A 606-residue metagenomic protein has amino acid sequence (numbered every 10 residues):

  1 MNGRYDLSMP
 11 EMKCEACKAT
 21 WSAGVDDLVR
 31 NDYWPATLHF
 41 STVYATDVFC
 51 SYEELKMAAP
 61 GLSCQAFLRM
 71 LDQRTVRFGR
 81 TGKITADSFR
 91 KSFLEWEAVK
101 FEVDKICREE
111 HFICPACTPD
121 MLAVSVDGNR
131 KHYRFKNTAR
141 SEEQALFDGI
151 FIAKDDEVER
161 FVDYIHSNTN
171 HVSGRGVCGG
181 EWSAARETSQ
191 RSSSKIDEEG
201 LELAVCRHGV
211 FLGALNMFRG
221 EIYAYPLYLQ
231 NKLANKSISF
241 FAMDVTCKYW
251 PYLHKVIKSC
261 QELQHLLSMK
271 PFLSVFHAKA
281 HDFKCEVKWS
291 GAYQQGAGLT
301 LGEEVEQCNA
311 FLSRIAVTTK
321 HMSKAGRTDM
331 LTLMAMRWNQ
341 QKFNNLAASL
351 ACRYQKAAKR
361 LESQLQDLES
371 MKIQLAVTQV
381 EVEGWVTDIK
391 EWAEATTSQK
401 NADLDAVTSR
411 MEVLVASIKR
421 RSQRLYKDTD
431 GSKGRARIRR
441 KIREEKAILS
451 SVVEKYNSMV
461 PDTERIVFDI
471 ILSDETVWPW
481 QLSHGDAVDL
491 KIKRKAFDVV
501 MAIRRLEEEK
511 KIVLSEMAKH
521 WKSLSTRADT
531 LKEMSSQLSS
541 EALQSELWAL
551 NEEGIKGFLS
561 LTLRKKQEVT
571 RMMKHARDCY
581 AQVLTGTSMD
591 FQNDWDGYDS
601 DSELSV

Functional and structural regions predicted by a protein language model:
M1-V606: Catalytic-core elements of nucleic-acid end-processing and repair enzymes
